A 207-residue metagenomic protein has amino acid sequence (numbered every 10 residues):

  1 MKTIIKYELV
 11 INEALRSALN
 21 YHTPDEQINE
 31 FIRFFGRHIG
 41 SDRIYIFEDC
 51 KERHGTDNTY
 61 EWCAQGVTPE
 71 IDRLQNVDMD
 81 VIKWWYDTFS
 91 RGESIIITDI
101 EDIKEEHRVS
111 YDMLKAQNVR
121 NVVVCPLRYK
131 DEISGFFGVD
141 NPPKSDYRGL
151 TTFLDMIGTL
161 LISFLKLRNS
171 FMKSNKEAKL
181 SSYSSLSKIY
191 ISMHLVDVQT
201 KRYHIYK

Functional and structural regions predicted by a protein language model:
M1-E26, R37, S170-I191: Signal-transmission linkers at sensory-effector interfaces
I32-G36, D42-C50, I191-L195: Short, hydrophobic-rich beta-strand element in sensory/regulatory alpha-beta domains
Y45-S90, V198-Y206: GAF sensory/regulatory domain recognition with acknowledged cross-activation on helical regulatory dimers
T98-N121, N141: Signal-transducing coupling segments at domain and membrane junctions
R120-R128: A short, aliphatic-rich beta-strand micro-motif
L127-K130, K144-S145: Sensor-regulatory modules in signal-transduction proteins
G135-S145: Short beta-strand-to-loop transition segments that serve as allosteric relay/switch motifs in sensory/regulatory domains
S145-K166: Amphipathic alpha-helical "output/dimerization" segments
